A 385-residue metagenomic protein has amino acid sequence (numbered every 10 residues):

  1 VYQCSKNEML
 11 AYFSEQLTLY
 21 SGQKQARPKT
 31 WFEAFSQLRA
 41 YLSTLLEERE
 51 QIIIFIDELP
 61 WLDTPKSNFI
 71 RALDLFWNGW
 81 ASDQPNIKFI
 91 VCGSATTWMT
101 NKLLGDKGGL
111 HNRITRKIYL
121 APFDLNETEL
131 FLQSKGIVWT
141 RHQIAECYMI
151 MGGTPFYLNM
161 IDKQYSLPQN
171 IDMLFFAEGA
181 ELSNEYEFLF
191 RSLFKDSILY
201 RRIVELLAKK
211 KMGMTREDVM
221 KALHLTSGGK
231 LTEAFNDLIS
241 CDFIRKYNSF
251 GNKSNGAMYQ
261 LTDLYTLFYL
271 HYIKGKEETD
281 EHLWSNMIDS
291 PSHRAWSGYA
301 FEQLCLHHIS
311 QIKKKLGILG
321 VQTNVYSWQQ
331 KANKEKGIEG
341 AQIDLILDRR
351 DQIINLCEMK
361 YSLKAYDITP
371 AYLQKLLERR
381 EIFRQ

Functional and structural regions predicted by a protein language model:
V1-N286, P291: Phosphate-binding site recognition
F250, A257-Q385: A cross-kingdom feature that marks ATP-driven nucleic-acid transaction machinery
